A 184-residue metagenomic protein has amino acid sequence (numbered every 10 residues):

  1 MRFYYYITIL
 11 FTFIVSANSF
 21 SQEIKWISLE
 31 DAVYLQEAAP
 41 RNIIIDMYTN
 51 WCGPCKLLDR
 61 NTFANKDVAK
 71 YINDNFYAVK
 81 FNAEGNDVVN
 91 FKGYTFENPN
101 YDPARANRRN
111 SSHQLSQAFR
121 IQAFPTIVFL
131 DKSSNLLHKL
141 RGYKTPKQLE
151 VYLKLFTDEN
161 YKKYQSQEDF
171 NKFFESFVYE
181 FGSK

Functional and structural regions predicted by a protein language model:
M1-E23: Bacterial Sec-dependent N-terminal signal peptides
Q22-K25, E37, R120, D131 (+1 more regions): Non-globular targeting/processing and membrane-anchoring segments
E23-W26, N65-N107: Thiol-based oxidoreductase modules, predominantly thioredoxin-like and allied folds used for disulfide exchange
K25-I43, I72: A short beta-strand-turn-helix
A39-G53, A78: Short active-site neighborhood of thiol/selenol oxidoreductases, capturing the structured segment around
N42, E97-R105, H113-V128: Structural micro-motif
K56-R60: Detector for the c-type heme attachment site
A78, L115, A123-L140: A short, hydrophobic beta-strand/beta-hairpin element that forms part of a small beta-sheet core
